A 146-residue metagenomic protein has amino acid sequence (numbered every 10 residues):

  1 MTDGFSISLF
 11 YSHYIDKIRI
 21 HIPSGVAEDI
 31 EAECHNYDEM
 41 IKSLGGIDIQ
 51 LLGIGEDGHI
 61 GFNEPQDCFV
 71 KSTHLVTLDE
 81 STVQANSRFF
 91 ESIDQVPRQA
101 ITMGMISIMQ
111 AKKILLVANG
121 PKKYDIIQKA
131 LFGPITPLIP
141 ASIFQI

Functional and structural regions predicted by a protein language model:
D3-G4, S8-I146: Conserved phosphate- and dinucleotide-binding cores of soluble alpha/beta proteins, encompassing both enzyme active
